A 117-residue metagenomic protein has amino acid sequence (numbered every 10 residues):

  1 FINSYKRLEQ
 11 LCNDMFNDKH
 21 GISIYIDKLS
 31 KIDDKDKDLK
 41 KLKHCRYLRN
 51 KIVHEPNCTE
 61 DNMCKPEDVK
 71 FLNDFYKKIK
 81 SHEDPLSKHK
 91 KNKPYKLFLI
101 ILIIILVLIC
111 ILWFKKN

Functional and structural regions predicted by a protein language model:
F1-Y47, K51-N57, N62-K116: Amphipathic alpha-helical interface elements
